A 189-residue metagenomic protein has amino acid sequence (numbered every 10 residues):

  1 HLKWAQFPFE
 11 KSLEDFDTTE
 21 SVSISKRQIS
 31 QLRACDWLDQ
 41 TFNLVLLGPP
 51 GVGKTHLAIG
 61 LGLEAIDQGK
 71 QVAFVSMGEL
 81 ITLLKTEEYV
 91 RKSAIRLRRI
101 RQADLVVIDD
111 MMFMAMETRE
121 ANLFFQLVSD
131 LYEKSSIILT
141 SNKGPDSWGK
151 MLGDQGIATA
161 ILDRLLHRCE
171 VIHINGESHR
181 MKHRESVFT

Functional and structural regions predicted by a protein language model:
H1-K26: Charged, amphipathic alpha-helical linker segments immediately N-terminal to NTP-binding catalytic cores
L2, L32, L38, W148 (+1 more regions): Short clusters of hydrophobic/aromatic residues that line enzyme substrate/ligand-binding pockets
E10, S23, F74, V107 (+1 more regions): Short aromatic/basic micro-patch
I24-Q102, M151-L152: Conserved P-loop
Q71, E79-Q102, I108-T189: Replace "adjacent to P-loop NTPase cores in ATP/GTP-dependent enzymes" with "adjacent to NTP-binding cores
